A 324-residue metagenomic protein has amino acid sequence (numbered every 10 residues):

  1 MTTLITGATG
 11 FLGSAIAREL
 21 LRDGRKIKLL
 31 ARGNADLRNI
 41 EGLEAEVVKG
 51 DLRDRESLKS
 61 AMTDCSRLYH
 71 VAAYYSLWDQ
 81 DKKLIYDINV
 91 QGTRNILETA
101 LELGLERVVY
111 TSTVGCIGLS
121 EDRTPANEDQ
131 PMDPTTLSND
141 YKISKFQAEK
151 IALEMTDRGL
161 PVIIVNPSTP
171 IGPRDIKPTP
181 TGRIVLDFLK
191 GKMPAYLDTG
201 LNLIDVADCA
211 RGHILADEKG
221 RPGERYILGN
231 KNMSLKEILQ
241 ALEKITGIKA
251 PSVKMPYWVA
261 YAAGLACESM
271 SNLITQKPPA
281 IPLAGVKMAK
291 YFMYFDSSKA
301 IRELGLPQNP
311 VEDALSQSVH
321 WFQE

Functional and structural regions predicted by a protein language model:
T3-D23: N-terminal Rossmann NAD(P)H-binding glycine-rich loop of SDR-like oxidoreductase domains
N34-E41, A45-Q91, T99: NAD(P)H-binding glycine-rich loop region in Rossmannoid oxidoreductase-like domains and their noncatalytic homologs
L84-V90, N127-Q130, L137-E149, T179-G182 (+1 more regions): Short-chain dehydrogenase/reductase
I88-D140: Conserved Rossmann-fold NAD(P)-dependent oxidoreductase catalytic core, especially the SDR/UDP-sugar
N95, Q147, P180, L197-D217 (+1 more regions): Substrate-positioning beta->alpha
S112, K150-P173: Conserved beta-loop-beta element that borders a ligand/cofactor-binding pocket
M132-T136, R183-I204, D208, G220: A conserved pocket-lining segment of Rossmann-fold NAD(P)-dependent short-chain dehydrogenase/reductase
G212-P279, S297, R302, P310-F322: Mid/C-terminal beta-alpha module of Rossmann-like enzyme folds, strongest in SDR-family dehydrogenases/epimerases
